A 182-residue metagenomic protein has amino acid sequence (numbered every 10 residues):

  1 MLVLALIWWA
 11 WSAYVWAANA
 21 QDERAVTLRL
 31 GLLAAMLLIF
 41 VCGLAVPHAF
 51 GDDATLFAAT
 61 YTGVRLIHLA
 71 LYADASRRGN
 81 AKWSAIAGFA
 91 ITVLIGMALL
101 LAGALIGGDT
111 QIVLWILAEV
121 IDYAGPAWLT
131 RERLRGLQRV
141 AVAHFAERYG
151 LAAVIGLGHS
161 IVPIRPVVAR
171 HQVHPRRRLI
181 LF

Functional and structural regions predicted by a protein language model:
M1-F182: Multi-pass alpha-helical transmembrane bundle typical of ion/small-solute transporters and intramembrane aspartyl
